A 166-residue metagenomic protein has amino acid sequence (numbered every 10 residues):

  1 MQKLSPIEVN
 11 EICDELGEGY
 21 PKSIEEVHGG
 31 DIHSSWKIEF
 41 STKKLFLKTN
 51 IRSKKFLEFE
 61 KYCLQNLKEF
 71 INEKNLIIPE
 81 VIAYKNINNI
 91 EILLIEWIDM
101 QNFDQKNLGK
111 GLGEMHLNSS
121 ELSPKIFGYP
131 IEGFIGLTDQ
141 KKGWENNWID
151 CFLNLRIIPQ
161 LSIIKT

Functional and structural regions predicted by a protein language model:
M1, I135-Q140, S162-K165: Charged, low-complexity surface segments at secondary-structure and domain boundaries
M1-K22: Juxta-kinase regulatory segment immediately upstream of eukaryotic protein kinase catalytic domains
I12-E15, S41, Q101, Q160: Compositionally biased, intrinsically disordered low-complexity segments
G17, I71-N72, S120, Q160-L161 (+1 more regions): Secondary-structure transition/hinge residues
E25-D150: ATP-binding pocket architecture of kinase catalytic cores
W144-T166: Hydrophobic, aromatic-enriched interface-forming segments
